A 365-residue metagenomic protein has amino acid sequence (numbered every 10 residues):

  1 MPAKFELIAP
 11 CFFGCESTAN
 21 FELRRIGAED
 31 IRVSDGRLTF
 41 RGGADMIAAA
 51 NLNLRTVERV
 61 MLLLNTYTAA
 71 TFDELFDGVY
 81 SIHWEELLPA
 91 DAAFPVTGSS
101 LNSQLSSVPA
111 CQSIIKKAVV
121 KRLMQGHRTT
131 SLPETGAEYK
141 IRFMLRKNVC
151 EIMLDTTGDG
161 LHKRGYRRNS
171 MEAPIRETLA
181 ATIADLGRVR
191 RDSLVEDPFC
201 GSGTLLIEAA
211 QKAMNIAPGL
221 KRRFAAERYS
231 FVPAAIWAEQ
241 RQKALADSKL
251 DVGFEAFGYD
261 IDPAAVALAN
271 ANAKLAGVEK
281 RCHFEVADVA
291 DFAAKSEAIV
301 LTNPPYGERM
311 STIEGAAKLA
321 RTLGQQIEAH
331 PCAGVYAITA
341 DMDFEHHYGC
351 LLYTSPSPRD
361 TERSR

Functional and structural regions predicted by a protein language model:
P2-Y139: Non-catalytic nucleic-acid substrate-recognition regions in nucleic-acid-modifying enzymes
A9-C15, C150-R190, I216-L220: S-adenosyl-L-methionine
L101-Q104, G160, P305-R309: A short, flexible beta-alpha/helix-coil linker loop
I175-A293, R309, I313-G315: Conserved S-adenosyl-L-methionine
A293-I299: A short acidic, Gly/Pro-enriched loop at the edge of an enzyme's catalytic core that lines a small-molecule cofactor
A317, R321-L352: C-terminal substrate-binding/active-site "lid" region of AdoMet-derived donor-dependent transferases
Y353-D360: Conserved small/polar residues in nucleotide/adenosyl-binding loops
